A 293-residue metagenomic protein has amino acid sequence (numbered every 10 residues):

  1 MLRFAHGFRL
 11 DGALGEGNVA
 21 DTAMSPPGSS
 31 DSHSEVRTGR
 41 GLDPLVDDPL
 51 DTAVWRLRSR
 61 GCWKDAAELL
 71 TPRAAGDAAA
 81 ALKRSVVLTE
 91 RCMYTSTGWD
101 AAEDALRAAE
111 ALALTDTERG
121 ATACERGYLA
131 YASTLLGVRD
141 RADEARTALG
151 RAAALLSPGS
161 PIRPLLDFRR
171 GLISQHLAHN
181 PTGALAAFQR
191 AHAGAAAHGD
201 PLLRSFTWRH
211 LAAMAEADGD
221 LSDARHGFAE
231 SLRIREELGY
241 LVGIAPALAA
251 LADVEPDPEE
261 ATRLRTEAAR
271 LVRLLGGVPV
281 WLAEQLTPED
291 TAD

Functional and structural regions predicted by a protein language model:
L2-V54, R58, E237-D293: C-terminal non-catalytic interaction modules
R40, A74-A75, A113-L114, A154-S160 (+5 more regions): Short coil/turn linkers that connect adjacent helices within long alpha-helical scaffolds, especially alpha-solenoid
D48, A79-V86, A121, Y128 (+5 more regions): Residue register of alpha-helical TPR repeats
A53, R84-R91, R126, S133 (+6 more regions): Structural register within alpha-helical repeat arrays
V54-G61, L88-D104, A130-R146, L172-A184 (+2 more regions): Short coil/turn connectors between adjacent alpha-helices in alpha-solenoid helical repeat scaffolds
A66, A102-A109, A145-A152, A184 (+5 more regions): Tetratricopeptide repeat
A78-E90, T117-L136, P161-I173: Amphipathic alpha-helical repeat scaffolds of TPR domains
A123, L166-S174, A187, R204-A215 (+2 more regions): TPR/Sel1-like alpha-solenoid repeat signature
